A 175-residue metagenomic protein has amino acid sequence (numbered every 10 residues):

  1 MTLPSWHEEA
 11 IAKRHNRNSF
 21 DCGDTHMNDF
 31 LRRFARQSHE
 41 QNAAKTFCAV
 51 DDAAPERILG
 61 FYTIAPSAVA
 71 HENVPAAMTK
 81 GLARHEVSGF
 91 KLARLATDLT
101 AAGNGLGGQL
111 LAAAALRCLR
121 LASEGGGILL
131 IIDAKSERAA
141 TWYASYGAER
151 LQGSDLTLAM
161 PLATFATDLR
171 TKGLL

Functional and structural regions predicted by a protein language model:
M1-Q37, Q41, R57: Short amphipathic alpha-helix that is part of the acyltransferase structural core
K45-D52: Cytosolic beta-strand hydrophobic patch enriched in CBS
P55, F61-R94, A102: Conserved acyl-donor/pantetheine-binding loop and adjacent beta-alpha core of acyl/acetyltransferases and related
L59-G60, Q152: A structural microfeature
G103-R117: Conserved acetyl-CoA-binding loop-helix of GNAT-fold acetyltransferases
L111, S136-A139, D155-L162: Short glycine/proline-centered loop/turn elements that form peptide/ligand docking sites
L119-R120, G125-G153: Conserved active-site alpha-helix within GNAT-family acetyltransferase domains
